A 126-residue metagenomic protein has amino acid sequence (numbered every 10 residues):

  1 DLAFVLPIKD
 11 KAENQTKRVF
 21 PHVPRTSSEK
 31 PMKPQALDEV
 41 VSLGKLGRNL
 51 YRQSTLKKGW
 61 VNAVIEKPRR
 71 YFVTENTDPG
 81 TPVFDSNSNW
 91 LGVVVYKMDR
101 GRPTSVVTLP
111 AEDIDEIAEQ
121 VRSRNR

Functional and structural regions predicted by a protein language model:
D1-A12: Conserved catalytic-core segment of clan PA serine endopeptidases
K9, L46, N87: A broadly conserved detector of short glycine/acidic/proline-rich loop/turn motifs that flank catalytic sites and bind
K9-K11, A63, A111: Non-catalytic surface loops within mature trypsin-like serine protease
K11-K17, I114-A118: Short, charged/polar, Gly/Pro-enriched secondary-structure boundary elements
Q15-P79, V94-V106: Flexible, gly/ser-rich surface segments that form the specificity/activation loops bordering the active-site cleft
F84-R126: C-terminal subregion of chymotrypsin/trypsin-like serine protease catalytic domains
